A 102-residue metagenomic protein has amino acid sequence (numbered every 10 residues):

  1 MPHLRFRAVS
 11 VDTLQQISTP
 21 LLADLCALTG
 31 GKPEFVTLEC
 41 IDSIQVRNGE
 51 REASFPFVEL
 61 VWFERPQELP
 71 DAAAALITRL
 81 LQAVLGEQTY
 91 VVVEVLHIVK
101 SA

Functional and structural regions predicted by a protein language model:
M1-A102: Interaction-mediating elements
